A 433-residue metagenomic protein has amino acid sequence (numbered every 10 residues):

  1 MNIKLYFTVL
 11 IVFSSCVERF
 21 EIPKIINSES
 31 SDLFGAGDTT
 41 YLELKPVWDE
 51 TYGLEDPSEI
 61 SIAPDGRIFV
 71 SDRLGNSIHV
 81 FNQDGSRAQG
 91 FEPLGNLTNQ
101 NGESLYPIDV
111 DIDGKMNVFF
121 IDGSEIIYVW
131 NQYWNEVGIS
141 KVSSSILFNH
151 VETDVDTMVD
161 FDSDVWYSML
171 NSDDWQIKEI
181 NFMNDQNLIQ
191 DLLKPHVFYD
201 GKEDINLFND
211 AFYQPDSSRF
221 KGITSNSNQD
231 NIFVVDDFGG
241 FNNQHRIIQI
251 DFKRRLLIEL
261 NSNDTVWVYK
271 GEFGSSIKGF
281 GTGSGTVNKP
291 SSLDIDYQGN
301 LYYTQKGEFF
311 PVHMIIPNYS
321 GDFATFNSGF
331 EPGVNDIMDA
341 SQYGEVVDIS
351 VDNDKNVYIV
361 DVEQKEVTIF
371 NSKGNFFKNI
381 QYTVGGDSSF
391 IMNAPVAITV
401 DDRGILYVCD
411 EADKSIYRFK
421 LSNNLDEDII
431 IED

Functional and structural regions predicted by a protein language model:
M1-N2, V17: N-terminal hydrophobic targeting signals that begin at the initiator methionine
N2-V9: Sec-dependent signal peptide recognition, specifically the positively charged N-region followed immediately by
F13-S15: C-terminal motif of bacterial Sec signal peptides marking the signal peptidase cleavage site
V17-D433: Flexible "stalk/tail and boundary" regions
